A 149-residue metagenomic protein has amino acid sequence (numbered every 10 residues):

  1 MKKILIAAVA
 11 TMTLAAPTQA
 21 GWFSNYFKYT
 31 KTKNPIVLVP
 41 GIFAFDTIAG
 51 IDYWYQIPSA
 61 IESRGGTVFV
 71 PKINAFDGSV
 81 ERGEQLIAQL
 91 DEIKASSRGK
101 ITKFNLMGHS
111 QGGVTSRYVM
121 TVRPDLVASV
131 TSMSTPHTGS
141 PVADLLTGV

Functional and structural regions predicted by a protein language model:
I4-T13: Sec-dependent N-terminal signal peptides
V9, T47-I48, S79, R117 (+1 more regions): Active-site-proximal flexible loops/turns
T13, D46, I51-D52, T121 (+1 more regions): Single-residue recognition of alpha-helix boundary sites
A16-A20: Sec/Tat signal peptide C-region and signal peptidase I cleavage site
W22-N25: A short loop-to-beta-strand scaffold at the N-terminal edge of the catalytic core in hydrolase folds
F27-F104: Active-site catalytic motif of lipid deacylating hydrolases and related acyltransferases
P40, E84-V149: Serine-dependent carboxylesterase/thioesterase catalytic core of lipase-like alpha/beta-hydrolase/SGNH enzymes
